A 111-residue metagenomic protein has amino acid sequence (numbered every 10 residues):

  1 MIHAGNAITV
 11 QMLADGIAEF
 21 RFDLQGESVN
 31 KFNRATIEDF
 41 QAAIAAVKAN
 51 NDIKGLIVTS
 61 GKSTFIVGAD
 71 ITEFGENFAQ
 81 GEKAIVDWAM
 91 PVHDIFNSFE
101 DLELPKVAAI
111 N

Functional and structural regions predicted by a protein language model:
M1-T59, K83, D94-N97: Conserved CoA-thioester-binding segment of acyl-CoA-metabolizing enzymes
I17-E19, I66, V107: Structural preference for beta-strand elements that scaffold enzyme active sites
T59-S60, A109: Generic beta-strand/beta-sheet core signal
S60-I95: Glycine- (often His-adjacent) and acidic-residue-rich active-site loop that binds/positions the CoA thioester
H93-N111: Glycine-rich beta-to-alpha active-site loop
